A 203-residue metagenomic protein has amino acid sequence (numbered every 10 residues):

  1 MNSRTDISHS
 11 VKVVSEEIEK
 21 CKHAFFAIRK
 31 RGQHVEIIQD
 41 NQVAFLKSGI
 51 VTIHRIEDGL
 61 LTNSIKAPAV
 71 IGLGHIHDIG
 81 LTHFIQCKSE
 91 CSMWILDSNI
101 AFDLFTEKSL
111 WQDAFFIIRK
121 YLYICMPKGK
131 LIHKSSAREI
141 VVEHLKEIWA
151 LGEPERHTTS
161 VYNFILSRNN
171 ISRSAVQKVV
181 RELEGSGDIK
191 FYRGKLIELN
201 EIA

Functional and structural regions predicted by a protein language model:
M1-Q33, Q39, V70-I71: Cyclic nucleotide-binding regulatory module and flanking cytosolic helices
F26-A27, V35-L46, T62-N63, I85: His/acidic/aromatic-lined binding-pocket segments of jelly-roll/cupin-type domains and related regulatory beta-sandwich
D40-G59, A67-A69: Glycine- and acidic-residue-biased ligand/ion/polar-headgroup-sensing regions
Q42, I50, E90-S92, K195: Structural motif
S48, I56-D58, I76, L96-S98 (+2 more regions): Surface loops and adjacent helix of pleckstrin homology
T62-I118: Cyclic-nucleotide recognition modules
Q112-N170: Polybasic "coupling" helices that flank or enter modular domains
E147-A203: Phosphate-/nucleic-acid-contacting segments
